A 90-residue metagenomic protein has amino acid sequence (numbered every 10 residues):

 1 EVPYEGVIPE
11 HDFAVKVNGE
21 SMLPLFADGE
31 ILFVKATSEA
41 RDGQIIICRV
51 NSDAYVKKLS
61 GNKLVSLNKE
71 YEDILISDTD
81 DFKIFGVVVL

Functional and structural regions predicted by a protein language model:
E1-V2: Extended boundary segments
E5-L90: Acidic/glycine-rich C-terminal interaction modules and beta/coil loop segments that lie outside canonical DNA-binding
